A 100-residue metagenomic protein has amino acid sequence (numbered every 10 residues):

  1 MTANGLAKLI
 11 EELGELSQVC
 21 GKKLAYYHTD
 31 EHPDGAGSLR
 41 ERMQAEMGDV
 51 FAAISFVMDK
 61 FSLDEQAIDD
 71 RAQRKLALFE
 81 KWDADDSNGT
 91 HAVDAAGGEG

Functional and structural regions predicted by a protein language model:
M1-M47, F51-G100: Flexible "arm" and connector segments at domain edges
